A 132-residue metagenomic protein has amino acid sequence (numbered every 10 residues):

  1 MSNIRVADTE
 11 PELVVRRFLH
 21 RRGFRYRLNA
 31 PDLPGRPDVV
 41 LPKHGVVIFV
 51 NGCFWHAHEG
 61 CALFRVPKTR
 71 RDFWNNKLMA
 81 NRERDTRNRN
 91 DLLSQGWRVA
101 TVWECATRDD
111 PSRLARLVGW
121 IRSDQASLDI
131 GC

Functional and structural regions predicted by a protein language model:
M1-C132: Nucleic-acid endo/exonuclease domains
